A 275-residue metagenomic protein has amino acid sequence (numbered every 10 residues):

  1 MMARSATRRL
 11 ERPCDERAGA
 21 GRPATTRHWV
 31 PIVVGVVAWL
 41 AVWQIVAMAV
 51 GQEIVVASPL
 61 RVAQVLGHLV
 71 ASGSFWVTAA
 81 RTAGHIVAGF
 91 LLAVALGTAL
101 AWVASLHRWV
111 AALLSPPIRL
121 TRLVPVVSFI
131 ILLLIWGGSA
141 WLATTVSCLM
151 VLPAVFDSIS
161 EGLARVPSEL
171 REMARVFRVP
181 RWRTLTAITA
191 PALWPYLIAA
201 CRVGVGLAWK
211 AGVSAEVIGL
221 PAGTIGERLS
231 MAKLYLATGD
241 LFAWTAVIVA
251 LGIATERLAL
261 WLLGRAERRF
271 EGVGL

Functional and structural regions predicted by a protein language model:
M1-V37, R257-L275: Transmembrane alpha-helical segments of polytopic membrane transport and secretion proteins
G21-R22, M48-L91: Periplasmic/extracellular loop-to-transmembrane helix junction in inner-membrane transport proteins
A88-I118: Transmembrane-helix boundary motif in ABC transporter permease subunits
R108, A164, P195, A199 (+1 more regions): C-terminal transmembrane helix and the adjacent membrane-cytosol boundary/short C-terminal tail of inner/organellar
R119-A154, E161-G162: Generic hydrophobic transmembrane alpha-helix motif, especially the helices
I135, K210-I248, F270-L275: Glycine-rich helix-loop "coupling/hinge" segments at transmembrane-helix boundaries in multipass transporters
T145-L149, R181-A215, A243, T255 (+1 more regions): Transmembrane alpha-helices
S158-A200, L229: Short cytoplasmic-facing helical segments at TM-TM junctions of multi-pass membrane proteins
